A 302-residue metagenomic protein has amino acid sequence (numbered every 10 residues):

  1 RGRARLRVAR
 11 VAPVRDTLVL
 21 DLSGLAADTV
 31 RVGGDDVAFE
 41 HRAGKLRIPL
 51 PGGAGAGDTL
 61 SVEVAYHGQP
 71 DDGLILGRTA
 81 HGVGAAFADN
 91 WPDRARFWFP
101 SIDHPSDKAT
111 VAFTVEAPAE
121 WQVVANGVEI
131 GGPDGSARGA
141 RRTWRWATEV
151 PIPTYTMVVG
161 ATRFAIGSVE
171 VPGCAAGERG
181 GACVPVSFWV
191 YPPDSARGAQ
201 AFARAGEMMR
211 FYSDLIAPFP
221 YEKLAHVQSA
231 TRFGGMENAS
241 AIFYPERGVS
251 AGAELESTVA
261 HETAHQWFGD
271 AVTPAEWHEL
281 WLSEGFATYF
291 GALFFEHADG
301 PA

Functional and structural regions predicted by a protein language model:
G2, D89-W91, S101-A260, Y289-A292: Hydrophobic helix-coil surface modules that form long, contiguous segments used for peptide/substrate interaction
R3-A26, F99-D103, A109-P118: Surface-exposed beta-strand/loop patches in extracellular or lumenal glycoproteins
T17, D35-G55, D89, D93-R96 (+2 more regions): Aromatic/His-enriched, Gly/Pro-containing loop or helix-boundary segments that lie immediately adjacent to catalytic
T17, L22-H81, S136-T143: A surface-exposed beta-strand-loop module
L46, G53-V123: Surface-exposed, acidic/Ser/Thr-rich flexible loop segments
E149, E284-A302: Acidic/His/Gly-enriched intrinsically disordered linker/tail segments that often contain short helix/coil "MoRF-like"
A253-T258, Q266, L280, E284: Active-site alpha-helix of zinc metalloproteases
T263-L280, L293, H297-A298: Catalytic Zn2+-binding segment of zinc metalloproteases
